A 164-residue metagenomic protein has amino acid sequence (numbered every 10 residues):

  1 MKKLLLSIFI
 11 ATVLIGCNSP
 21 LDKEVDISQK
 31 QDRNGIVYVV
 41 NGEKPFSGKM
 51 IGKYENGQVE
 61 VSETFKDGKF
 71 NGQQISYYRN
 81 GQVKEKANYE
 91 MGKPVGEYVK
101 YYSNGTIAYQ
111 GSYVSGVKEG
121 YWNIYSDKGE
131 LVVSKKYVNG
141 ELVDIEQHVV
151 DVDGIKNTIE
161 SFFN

Functional and structural regions predicted by a protein language model:
L4-L14: Sec-dependent N-terminal signal peptides
G16-N164: Glycine/tyrosine- and acidic-biased, solvent-exposed loop/turn segments at the edges of beta-strands
